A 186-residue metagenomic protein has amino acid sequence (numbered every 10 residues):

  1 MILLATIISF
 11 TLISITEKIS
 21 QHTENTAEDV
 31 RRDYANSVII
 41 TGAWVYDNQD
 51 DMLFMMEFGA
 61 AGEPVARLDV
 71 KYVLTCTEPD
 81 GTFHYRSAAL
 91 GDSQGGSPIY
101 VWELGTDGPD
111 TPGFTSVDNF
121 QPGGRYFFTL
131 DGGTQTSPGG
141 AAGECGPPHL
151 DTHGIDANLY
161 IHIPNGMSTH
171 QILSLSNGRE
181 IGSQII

Functional and structural regions predicted by a protein language model:
M1-N25: C-terminal juxtamembrane segment of a hydrophobic transmembrane alpha-helix
T16-I186: N-terminal export/assembly leader peptides and their processing motifs that target proteins to secretory
